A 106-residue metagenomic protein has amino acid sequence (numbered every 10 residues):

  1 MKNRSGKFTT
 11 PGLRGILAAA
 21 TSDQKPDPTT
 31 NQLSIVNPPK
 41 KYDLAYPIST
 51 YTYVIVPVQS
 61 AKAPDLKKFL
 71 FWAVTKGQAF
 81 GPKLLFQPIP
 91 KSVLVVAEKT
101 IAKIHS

Functional and structural regions predicted by a protein language model:
M1-K76, L84-S106: Flexible, solvent-exposed loop/hinge segments that line or gate ligand/substrate-binding clefts
